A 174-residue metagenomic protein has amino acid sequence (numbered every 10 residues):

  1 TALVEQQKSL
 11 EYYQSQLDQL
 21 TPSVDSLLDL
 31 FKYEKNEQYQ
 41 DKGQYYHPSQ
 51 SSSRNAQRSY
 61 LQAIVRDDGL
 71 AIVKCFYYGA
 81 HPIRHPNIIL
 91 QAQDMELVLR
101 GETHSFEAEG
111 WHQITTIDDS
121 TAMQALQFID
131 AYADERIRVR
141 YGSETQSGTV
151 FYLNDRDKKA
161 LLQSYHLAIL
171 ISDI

Functional and structural regions predicted by a protein language model:
T1-I174: A generic "folded-domain core" signal
